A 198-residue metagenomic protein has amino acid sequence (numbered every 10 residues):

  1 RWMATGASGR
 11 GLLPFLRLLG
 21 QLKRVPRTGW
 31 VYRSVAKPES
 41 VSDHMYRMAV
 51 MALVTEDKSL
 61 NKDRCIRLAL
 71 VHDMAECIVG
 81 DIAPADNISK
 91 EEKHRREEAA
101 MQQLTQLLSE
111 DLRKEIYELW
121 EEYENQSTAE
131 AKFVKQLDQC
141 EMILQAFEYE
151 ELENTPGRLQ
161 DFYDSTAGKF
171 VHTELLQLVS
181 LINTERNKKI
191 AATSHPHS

Functional and structural regions predicted by a protein language model:
R1-S198: Alpha-helical, largely C-terminal catalytic domains that coordinate divalent metal ions via clustered Asp/Glu/His
